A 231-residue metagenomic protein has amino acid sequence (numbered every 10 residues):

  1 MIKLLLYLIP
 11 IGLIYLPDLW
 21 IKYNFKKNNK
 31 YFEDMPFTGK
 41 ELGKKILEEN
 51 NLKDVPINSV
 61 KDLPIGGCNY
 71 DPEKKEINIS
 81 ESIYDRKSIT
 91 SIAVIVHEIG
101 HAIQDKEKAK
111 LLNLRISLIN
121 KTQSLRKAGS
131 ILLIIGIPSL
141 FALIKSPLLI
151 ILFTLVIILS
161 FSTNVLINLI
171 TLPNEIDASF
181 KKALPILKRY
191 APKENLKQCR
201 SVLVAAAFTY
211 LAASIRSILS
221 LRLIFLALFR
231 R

Functional and structural regions predicted by a protein language model:
M1-L5, K145-L159: Hydrophobic alpha-helical transmembrane segments
I2-K3, G129-P147, I218-R231: Juxtamembrane "helix exit" motif at the C-terminal ends of alpha-helical transmembrane segments in multi-pass membrane
I2-Y7, L13, P17: Hydrophobic secretory-pathway targeting helix
I11-Y15, I157-T171: Alpha-helical transmembrane segments of multi-pass membrane proteins
G12, L125-L132, I157: Residue-level signal for the membrane-embedded core of alpha-helical transmembrane segments, especially mid-helix
P17-R126, L166-R231: Polar-ligand-bearing catalytic/cofactor-coordination segments of membrane-embedded or membrane-tethered inner-membrane
L140-I144, I150-F153, N164-I167, T171: Conserved, surface-exposed functional patches that form binding/active-site neighborhoods
